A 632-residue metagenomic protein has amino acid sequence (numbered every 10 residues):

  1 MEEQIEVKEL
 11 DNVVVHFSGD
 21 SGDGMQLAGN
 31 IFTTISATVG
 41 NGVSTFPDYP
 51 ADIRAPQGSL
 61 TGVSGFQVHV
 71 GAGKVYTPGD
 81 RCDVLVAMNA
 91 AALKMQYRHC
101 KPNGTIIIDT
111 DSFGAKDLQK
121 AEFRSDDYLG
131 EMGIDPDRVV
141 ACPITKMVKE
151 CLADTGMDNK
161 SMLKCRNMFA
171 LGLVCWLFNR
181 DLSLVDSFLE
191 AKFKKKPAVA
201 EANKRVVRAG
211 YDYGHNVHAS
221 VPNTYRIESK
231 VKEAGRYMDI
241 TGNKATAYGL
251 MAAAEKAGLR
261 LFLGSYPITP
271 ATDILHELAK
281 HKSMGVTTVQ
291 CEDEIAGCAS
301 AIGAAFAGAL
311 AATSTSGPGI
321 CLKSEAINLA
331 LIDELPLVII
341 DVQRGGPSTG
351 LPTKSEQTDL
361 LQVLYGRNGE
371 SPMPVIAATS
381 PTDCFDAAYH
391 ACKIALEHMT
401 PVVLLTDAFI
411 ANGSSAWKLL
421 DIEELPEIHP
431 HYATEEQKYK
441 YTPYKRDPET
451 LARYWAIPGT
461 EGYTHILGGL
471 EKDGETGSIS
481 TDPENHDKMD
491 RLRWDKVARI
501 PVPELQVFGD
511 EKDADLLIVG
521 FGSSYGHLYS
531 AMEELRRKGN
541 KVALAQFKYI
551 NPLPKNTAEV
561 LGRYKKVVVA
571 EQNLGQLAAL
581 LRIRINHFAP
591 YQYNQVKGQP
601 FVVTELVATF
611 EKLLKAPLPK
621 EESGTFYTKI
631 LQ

Functional and structural regions predicted by a protein language model:
M1-A257: Active-site cofactor/cluster-binding pocket
N12, D52, E150-L152, A219-G235 (+6 more regions): Gly-rich Lys/Arg/Thr-decorated short loops/hinges at beta-loop-alpha junctions or inter-strand turns that position
N12-C100, Y248, L261, T269-Y365 (+2 more regions): Thiamine diphosphate
V13-D20, A170-G172, L261-G264, A311-S314 (+4 more regions): Short glycine-rich or small-residue beta-strand-to-loop segments that form or flank ligand, phosphate, metal/Fe-S
P50-R54, F113-D117, M147, I295-G297 (+6 more regions): Short gly/pro/ser/thr-enriched loop/turn and capping motifs at secondary-structure boundaries
H69, A87-M88, I107-D109, V140-P143 (+6 more regions): Short beta-strand segments
G79, I134-D137, A141-T145, K354-V403 (+3 more regions): Conserved thiamine diphosphate
D239-G249, A257, A387, C392 (+1 more regions): Flexible, low-complexity linker and terminal segments
